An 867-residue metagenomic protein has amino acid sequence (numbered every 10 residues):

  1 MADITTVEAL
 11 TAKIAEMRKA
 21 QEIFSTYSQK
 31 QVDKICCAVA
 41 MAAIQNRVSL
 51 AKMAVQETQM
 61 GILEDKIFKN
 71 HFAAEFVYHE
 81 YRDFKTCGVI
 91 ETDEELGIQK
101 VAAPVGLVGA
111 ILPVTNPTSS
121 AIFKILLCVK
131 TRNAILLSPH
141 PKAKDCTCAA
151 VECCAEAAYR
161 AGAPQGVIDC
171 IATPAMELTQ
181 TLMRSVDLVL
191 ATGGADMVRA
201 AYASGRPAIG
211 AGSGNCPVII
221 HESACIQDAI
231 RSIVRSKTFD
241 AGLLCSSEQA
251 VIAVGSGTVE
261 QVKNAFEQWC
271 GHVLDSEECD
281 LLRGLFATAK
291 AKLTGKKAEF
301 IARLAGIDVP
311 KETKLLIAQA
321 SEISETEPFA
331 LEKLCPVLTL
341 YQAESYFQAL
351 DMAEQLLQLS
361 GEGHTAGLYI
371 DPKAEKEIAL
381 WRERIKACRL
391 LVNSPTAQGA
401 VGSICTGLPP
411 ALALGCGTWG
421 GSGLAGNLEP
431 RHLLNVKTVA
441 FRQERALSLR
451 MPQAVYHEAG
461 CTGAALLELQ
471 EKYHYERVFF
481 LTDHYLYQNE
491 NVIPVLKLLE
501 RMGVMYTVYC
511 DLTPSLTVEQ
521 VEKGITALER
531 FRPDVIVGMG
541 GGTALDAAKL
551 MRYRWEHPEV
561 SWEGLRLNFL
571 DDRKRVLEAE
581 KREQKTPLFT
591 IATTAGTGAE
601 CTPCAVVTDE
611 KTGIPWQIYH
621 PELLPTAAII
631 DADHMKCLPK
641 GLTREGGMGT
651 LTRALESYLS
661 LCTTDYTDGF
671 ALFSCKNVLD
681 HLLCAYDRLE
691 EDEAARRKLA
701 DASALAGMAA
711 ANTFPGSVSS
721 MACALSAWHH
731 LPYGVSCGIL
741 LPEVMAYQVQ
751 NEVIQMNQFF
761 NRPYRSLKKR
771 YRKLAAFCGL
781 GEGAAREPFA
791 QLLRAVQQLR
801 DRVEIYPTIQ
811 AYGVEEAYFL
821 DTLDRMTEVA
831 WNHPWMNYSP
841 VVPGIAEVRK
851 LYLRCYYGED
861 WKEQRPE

Functional and structural regions predicted by a protein language model:
M1-Q99, L127, Q268: N-terminal Rossmann-like NAD(P)+-binding subdomain of aldehyde/semialdehyde dehydrogenases
I4-T6, I122, V198-S324, D351: ALDH superfamily catalytic-core signature
S25, I307-A446: Conserved C-terminal structural/oligomerization subdomain of aldehyde/semialdehyde dehydrogenase
K85, A150-V151, E519-D633: Glycine/threonine-rich beta-strand-loop-alpha-helix active-site module that forms ligand/phosphate-binding
V89-D228: Rossmann-like NAD(P) dinucleotide-binding subdomain of oxidoreductase/dehydrogenase enzymes
L447-V535, I809-Q810: ATP/NTP phosphate-donor binding region
C601-T713: Carboxylate- and glycine-rich phosphate/diphosphate-binding segment that chelates Mg2+/Mn2+
W728, V735-D821, W861-K862: Gly/Pro-rich interdomain helix-loop hinge
